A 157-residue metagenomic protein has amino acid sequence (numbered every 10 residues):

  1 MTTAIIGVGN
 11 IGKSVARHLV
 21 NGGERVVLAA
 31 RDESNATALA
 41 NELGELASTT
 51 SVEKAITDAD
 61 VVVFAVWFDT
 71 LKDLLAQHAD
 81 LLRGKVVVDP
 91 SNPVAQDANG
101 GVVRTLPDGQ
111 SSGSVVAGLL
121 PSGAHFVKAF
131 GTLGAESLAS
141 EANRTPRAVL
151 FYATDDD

Functional and structural regions predicted by a protein language model:
M1-E45: NAD(P)+-binding Rossmann beta1-loop-alpha1 motif at the extreme N-terminus of oxidoreductases
G44-A47, V52-G100: Rossmann-like NAD(P)-binding element
T49, V88, H125-G131: General beta-strand structural signal in soluble alpha/beta enzymes
H78-G84, L119-P121, R144-T145: Short, conserved loop/helix-junction motifs that constitute active-site signature segments in enzyme catalytic cores
Q96, L133-S137: Conserved catalytic-site region of short-chain dehydrogenase/reductase
G101-G109, E141-D157: Short beta-strand and adjoining strand-loop segment in the mid-core of the Rossmann-like NAD(P)-dependent dehydrogenase
L106-F130: Rossmann-fold dehydrogenase core element
